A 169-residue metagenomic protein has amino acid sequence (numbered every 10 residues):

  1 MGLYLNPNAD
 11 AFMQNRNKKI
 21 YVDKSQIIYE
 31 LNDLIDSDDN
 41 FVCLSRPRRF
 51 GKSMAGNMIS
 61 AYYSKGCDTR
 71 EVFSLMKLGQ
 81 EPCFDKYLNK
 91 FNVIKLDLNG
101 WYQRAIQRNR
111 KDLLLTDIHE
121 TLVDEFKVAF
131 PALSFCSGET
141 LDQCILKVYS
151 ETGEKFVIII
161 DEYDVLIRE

Functional and structural regions predicted by a protein language model:
M1-E169: Phosphate-binding site recognition
